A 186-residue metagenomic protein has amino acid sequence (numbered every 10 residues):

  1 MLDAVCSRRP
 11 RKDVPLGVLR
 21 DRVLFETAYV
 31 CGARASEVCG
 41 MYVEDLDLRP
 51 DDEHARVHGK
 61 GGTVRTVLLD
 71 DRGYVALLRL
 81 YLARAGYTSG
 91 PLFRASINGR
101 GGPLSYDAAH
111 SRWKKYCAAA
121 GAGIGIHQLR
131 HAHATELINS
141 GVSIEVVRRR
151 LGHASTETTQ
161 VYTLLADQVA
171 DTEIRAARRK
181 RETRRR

Functional and structural regions predicted by a protein language model:
M1-R186: Conserved catalytic core of the tyrosine transesterase superfamily
